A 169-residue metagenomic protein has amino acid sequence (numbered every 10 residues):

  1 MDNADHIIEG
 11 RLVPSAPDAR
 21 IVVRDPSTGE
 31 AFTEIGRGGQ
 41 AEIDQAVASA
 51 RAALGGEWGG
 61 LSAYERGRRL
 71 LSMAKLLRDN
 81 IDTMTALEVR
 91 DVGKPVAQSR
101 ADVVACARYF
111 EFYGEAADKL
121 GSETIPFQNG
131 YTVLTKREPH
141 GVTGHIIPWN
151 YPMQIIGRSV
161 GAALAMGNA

Functional and structural regions predicted by a protein language model:
M1-T28: Hydrophobic face of amphipathic alpha-helices that form TPR/SEL1-like repeat modules and related alpha-solenoid
H6, V89, D118, P126 (+1 more regions): Short glycine- and Lys/Arg-enriched binding-loop motifs that mark or flank ligand-binding interfaces
I8, E34, D91, P139 (+1 more regions): Short glycine/serine/threonine-biased micro-segments
G10, G29, R66, F110 (+2 more regions): Residue-level signature of catalytic and energy-coupling elements of molecular machines, predominantly ATP/GTP-dependent
P26-T28, Q40, G161-A163: Short connector loops/turns at beta-strand edges and beta->alpha or beta->beta junctions
F32-L120: Glycine-rich loop-to-alpha-helix module at the N-terminal edge of alpha/beta enzyme cores
E123-A169: Conserved small-residue-rich beta-alpha loop and adjacent elements that most often cradle the phosphate/pyrophosphate
